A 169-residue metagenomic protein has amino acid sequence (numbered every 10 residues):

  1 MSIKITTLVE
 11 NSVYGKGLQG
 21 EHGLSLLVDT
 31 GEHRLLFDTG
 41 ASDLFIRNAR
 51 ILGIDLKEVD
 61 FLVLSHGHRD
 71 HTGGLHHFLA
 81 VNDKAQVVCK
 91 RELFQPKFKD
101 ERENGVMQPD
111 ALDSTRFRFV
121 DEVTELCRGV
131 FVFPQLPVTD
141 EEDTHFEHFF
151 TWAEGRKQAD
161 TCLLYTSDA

Functional and structural regions predicted by a protein language model:
M1-E32, C127-L163: Zn-dependent metallo-beta-lactamase
E10-N11, T39-S42, G67, E92-L93 (+1 more regions): Active-site metal-binding loops of divalent metal-dependent hydrolases
L18-Q19, H33-F61, T151-A153: Pre-active-site segment of Zn-dependent metallo-hydrolases
G20-H22, I51-L52, H77-L79, E101-N104: Short, glycine/charged-enriched secondary-structure capping and boundary segments
V28, D38, A49, H66 (+1 more regions): Divalent metal-coordination and catalytic microenvironments
L44-E92: Active-site metal-binding motif and surrounding structural segment of the metallo-beta-lactamase
A85-R102, V106-G155: Flexible, acidic/histidine-containing loops and adjacent segments that form or flank the divalent-metal
Y165-A169: Conserved small/polar residues in nucleotide/adenosyl-binding loops
